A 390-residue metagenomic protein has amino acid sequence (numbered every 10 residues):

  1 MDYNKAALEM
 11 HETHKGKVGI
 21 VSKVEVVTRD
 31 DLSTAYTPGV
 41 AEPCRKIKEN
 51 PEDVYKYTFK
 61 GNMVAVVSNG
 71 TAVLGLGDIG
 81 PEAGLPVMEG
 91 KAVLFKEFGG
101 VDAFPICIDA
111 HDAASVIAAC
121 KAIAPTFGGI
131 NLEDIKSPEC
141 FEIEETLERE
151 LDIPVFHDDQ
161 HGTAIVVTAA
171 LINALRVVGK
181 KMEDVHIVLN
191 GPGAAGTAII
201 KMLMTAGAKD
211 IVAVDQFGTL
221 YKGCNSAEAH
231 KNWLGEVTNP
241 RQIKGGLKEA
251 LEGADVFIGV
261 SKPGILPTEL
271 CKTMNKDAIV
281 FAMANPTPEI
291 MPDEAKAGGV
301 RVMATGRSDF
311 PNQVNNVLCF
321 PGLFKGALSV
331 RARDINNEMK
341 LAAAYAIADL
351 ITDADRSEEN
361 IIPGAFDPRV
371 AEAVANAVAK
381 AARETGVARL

Functional and structural regions predicted by a protein language model:
M1-I153, A375, A381, T385-R389: N-terminal ligand-binding/catalytic initiation module
Y55-K60, K96-E97, A122-A124, E148-R149 (+7 more regions): Solvent-exposed alpha-helices and their adjacent loops that cap or buttress functional pockets in soluble metabolic
L74, I79-G99, H157, H161 (+2 more regions): Glycine-rich phosphate/diphosphate-binding loop of Rossmann-like nucleotide-binding domains
P105, N131-D134, V155-D158, L189 (+5 more regions): General beta-strand structural signal in soluble alpha/beta enzymes
E150-A164, V280-N285: Short, acidic/small-residue loops that bind anionic groups at enzyme active sites
D158-D159, V178, A282-L390: Adenosine-phosphate binding glycine-rich loop
N232-R301, R307-D309: Rossmann-like adenosine-cofactor binding region
